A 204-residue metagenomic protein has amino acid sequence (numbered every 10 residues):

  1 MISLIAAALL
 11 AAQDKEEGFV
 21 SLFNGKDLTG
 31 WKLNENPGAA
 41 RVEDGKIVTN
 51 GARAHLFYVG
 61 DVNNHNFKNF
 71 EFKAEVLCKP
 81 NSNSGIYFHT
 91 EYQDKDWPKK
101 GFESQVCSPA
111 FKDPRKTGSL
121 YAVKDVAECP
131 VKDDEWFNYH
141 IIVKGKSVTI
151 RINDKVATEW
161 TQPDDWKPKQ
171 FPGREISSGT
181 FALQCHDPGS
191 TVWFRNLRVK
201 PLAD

Functional and structural regions predicted by a protein language model:
I2-Q13: Hydrophobic h-region of N-terminal signal peptides that target proteins for export in Gram-negative bacteria
A11-D204: Carbohydrate-interacting regions of secretory-pathway proteins
